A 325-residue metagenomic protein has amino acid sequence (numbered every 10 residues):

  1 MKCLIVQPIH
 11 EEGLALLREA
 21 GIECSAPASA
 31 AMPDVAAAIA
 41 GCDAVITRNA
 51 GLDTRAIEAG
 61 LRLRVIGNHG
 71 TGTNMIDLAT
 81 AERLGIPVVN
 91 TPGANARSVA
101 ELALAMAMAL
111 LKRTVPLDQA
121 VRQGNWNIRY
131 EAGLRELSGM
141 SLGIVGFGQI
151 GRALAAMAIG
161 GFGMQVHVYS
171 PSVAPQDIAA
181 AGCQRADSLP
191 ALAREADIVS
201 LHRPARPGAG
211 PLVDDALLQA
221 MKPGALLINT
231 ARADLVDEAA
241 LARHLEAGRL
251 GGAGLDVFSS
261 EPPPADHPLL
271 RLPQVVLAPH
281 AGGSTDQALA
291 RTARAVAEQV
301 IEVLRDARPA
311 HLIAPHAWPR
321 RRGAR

Functional and structural regions predicted by a protein language model:
M1-V89, D214, Q219-A220: An N-terminal-biased, well-structured beta-alpha scaffold segment characteristic of Rossmann-like dinucleotide-binding
P27-A28, R48, H69-G70, I86-R97 (+4 more regions): Short beta->alpha connector loops at strand-helix junctions that form conserved, small/polar/Pro-enriched
A50, T71, D197, H202-A205 (+2 more regions): Short glycine-/small-residue-rich Rossmann-like dinucleotide-binding loops
G51, G72-M75, N90, A94-S98 (+3 more regions): Residue-level detector of alpha-helix initiation sites
I57, L61-R64, D77-V88, L201 (+1 more regions): Beta-strand-loop-alpha-helix segment that lines the small-molecule cofactor/substrate pocket of alpha/beta enzymes
L84, P92-S141, A153-G161, P309-P315: Phosphate-binding beta-alpha-beta segment of Rossmann-like dinucleotide-binding domains, i.e., the NAD(P)
A132-P223: Rossmann-like dinucleotide/phosphate-binding beta-alpha-beta segment
G210, G224-R325: Rossmann-like dinucleotide-binding domain for NAD(H)/NADP(H)
